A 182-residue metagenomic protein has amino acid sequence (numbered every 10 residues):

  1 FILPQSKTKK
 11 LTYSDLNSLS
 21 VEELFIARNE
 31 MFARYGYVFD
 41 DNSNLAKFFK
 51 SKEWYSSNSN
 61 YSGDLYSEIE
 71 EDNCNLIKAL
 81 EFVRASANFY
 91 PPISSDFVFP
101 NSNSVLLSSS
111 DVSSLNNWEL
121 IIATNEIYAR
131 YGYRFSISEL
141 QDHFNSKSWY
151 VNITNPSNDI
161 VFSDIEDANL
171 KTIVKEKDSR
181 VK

Functional and structural regions predicted by a protein language model:
F1-K182: Post-signal-peptide mature chains of secreted/extracellular proteins
